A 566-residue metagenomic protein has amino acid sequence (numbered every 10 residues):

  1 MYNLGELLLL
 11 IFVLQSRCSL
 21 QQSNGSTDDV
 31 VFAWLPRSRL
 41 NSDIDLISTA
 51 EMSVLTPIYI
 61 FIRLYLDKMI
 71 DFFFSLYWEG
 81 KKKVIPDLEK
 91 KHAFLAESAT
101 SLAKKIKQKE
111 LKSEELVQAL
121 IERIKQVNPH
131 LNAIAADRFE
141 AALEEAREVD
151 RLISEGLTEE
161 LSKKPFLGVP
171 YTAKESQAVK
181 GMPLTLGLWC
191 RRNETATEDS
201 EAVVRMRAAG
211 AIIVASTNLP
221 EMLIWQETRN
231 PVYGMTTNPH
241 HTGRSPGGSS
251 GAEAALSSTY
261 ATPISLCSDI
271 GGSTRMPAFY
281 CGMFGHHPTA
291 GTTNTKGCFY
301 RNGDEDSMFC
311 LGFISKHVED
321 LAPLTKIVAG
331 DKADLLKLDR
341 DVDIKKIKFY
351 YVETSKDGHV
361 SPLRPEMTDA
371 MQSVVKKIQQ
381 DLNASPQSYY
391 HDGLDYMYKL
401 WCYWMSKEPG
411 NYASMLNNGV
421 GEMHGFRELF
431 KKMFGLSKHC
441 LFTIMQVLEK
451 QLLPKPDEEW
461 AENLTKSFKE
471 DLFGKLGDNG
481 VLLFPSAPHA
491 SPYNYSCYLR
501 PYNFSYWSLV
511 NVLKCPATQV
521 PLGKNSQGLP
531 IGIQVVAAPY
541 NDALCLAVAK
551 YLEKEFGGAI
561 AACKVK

Functional and structural regions predicted by a protein language model:
M1-L9: Classical eukaryotic N-terminal signal peptides for Sec-dependent ER targeting/secretion, especially the positively
F12-G25: N-terminal signal peptide
C18, D28-L161, I327-S508, V512 (+3 more regions): Amidase signature
F139, L143-F166, R192, A196 (+2 more regions): Flexible, acidic active-site loops/lids enriched in D/E/S/T/G that coordinate Mg2+ and/or position polar
T158-T185, I212-A215, L219, I378: Conserved small-residue hinge/capping positions at short loops/turns that sit at secondary-structure boundaries within
K180-N193, T259: DPxDG-like acidic metal-binding loop motif
E198-T325, P516-L522, L529-G532: Short glycine/serine-rich loop segments
F313, L529-N541, C545-A547: Short, well-ordered beta-strand elements
